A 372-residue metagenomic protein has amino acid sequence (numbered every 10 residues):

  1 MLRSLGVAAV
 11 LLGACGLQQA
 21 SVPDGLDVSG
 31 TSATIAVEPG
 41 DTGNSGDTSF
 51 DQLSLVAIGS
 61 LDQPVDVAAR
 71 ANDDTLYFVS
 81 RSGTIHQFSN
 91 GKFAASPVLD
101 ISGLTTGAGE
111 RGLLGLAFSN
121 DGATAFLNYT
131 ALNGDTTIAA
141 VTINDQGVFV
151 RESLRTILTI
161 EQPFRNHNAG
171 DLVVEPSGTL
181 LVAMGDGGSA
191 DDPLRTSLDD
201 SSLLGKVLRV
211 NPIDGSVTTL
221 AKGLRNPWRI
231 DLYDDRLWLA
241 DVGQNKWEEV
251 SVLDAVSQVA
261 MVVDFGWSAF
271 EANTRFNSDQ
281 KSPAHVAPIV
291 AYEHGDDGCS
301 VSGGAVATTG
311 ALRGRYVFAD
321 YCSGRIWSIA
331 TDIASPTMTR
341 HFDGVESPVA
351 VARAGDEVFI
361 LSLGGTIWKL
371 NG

Functional and structural regions predicted by a protein language model:
C15-Q19: Bacterial signal peptide processing site
V22-G43, S82, R111-L113, T179 (+3 more regions): Beta-propeller domain segments
S54-G83, C299-V306: Beta-strand-rich domains and repeat architectures in extracellular enzymes and scaffolds, especially beta-propellers
V56-D62, L99-A108, I157-F164, T218-G223 (+2 more regions): Surface loop/turn motifs at the tips and blade-to-blade linkers of beta-strand repeat domains
A68-A69, A117, V173, D231 (+2 more regions): Conserved beta-strand position repeated across blades of beta-propeller domains
A94-G122: Blade-loop segments of beta-propeller domains
T137-V174: Asp-box/WD-like beta-propeller blade repeats and closely related beta-sheet repeat scaffolds
S335-G355: Conserved blade-ending motifs and adjacent loop-strand segments that build the rim/top face of beta-propeller domains
